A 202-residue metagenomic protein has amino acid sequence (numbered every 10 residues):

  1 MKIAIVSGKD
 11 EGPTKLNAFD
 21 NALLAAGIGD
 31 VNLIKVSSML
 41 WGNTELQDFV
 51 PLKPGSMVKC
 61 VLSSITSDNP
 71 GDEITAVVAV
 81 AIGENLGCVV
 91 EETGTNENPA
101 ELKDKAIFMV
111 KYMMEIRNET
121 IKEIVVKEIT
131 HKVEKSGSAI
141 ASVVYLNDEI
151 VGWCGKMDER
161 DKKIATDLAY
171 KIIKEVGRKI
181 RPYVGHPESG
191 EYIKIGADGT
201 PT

Functional and structural regions predicted by a protein language model:
M1-T202: Helix-coil modules at protein/domain termini and other flexible surface or pore-lining loops, especially C-terminal
